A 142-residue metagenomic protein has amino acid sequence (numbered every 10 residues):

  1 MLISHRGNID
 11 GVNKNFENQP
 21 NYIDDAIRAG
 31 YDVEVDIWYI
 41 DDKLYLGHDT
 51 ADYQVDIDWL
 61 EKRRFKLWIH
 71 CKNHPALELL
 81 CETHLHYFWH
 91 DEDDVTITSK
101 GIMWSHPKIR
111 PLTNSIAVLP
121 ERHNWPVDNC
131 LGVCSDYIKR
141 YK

Functional and structural regions predicted by a protein language model:
M1-K142: Phosphate-group recognition and catalysis centered on beta-loop-alpha active-site segments
